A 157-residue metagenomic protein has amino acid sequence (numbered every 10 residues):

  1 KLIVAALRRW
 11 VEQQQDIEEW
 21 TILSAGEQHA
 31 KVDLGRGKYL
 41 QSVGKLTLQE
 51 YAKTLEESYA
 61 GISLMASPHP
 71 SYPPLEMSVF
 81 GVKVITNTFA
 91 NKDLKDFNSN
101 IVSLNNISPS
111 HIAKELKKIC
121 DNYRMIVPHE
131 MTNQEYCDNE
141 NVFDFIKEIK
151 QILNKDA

Functional and structural regions predicted by a protein language model:
K1-G37, Q41-S42: Conserved catalytic-core segment of nucleotide-activated headgroup transferases in glycan assembly
L48-Y51, I112: Acidic, amphipathic alpha-helical patches
A52, P74-F80, D93: Short alpha-helical segment that forms part of, or immediately flanks, the ligand-binding pocket in carbohydrate-active
K53-H69: Acidic donor-binding loop of glycosyltransferase active sites
L64-P74, D93-K95: Nucleotide-sugar-dependent
V82-N87: Short hydrophobic beta-strand element within catalytic cores of glycosyltransferases and related nucleotide-activated
K92-K118: Change "using UDP/GDP/dTDP sugars" to "using nucleotide sugars
I107, D121-A157: A charged, aromatic-enriched C-terminal amphipathic alpha-helix characteristic of glycosyltransferases across folds
